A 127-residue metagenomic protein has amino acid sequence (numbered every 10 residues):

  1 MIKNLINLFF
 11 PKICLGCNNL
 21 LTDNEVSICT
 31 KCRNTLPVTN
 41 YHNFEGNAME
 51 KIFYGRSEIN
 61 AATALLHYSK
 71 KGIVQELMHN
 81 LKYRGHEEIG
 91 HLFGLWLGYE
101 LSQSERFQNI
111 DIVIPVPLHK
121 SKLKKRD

Functional and structural regions predicted by a protein language model:
M1-D127: Glycine-rich phosphate/pyrophosphate-handling loop used in enzymes and phosphotransfer proteins
